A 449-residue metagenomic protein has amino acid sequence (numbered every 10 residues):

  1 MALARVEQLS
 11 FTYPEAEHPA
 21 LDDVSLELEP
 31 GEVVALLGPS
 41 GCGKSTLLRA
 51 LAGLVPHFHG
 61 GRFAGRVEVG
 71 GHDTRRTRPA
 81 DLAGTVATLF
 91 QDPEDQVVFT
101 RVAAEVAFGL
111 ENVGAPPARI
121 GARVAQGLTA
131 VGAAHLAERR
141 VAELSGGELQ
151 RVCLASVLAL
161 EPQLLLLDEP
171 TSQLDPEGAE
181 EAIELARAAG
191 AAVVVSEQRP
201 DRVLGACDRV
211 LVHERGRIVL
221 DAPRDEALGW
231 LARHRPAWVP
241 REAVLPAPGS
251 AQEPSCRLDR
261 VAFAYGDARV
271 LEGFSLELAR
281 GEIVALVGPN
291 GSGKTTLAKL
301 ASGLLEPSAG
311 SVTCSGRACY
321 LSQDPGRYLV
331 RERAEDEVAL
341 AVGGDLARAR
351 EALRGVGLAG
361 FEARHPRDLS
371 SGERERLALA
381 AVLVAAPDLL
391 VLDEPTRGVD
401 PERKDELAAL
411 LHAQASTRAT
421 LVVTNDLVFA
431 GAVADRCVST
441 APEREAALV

Functional and structural regions predicted by a protein language model:
L37-P39, V287-P289: The feature captures the beta-strand-to-loop junction immediately N-terminal to the Walker
A52, S302: Helix-to-loop junction immediately C-terminal to a conserved catalytic motif
R66-D81, G303-P325: ABC ATPase NBD Q-loop/coupling interface
A118-L136, L346-F361: Conserved ABC ATPase "signature" region
R140-L144, E148, H365-L369, E373: Conserved ABC ATPase signature
L165-E169, L390-D393: Catalytic Walker B motif of ABC-type/P-loop ATPase nucleotide-binding domains
